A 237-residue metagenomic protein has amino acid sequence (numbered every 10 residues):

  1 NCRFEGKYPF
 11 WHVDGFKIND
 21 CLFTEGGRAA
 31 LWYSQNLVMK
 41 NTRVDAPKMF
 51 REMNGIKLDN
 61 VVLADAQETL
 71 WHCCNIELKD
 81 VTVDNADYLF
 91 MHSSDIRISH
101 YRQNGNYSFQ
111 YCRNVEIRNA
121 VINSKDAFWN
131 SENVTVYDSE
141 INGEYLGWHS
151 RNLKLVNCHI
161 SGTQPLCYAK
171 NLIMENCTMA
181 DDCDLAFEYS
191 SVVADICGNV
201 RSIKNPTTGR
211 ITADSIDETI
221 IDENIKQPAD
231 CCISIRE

Functional and structural regions predicted by a protein language model:
N1-E237: Long, distal/terminal scaffolding or interaction modules with repetitive or compositionally biased sequence
